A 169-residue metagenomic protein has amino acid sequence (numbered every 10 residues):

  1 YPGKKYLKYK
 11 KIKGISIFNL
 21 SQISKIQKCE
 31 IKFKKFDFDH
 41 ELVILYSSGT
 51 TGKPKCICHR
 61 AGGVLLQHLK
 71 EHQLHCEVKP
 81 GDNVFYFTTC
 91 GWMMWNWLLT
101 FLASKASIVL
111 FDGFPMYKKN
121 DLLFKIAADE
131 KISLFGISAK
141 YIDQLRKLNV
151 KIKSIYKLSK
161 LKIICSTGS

Functional and structural regions predicted by a protein language model:
G3-L7, T89, D112-M116, E130-S169: Adenylate-forming
I12-Y46, K53, A61-G63, E77-N83 (+1 more regions): Conserved pre-ATP/AMP-binding loop-to-beta segment of ANL
I17, C56-C58, S107-M116, Q144: Short beta-strand->loop structural element characteristic of the AMP-binding/adenylate-forming
K32-K35, C56-G63, F85-T89, F114-D121 (+2 more regions): Alpha-helix capping and helix-loop boundary segments enriched in small/acidic/polar residues
F33-F36, C76, A127, K153-Y156: Structural motif
L45-S48, T88: Active-site beta-alpha turn of Rossmann-fold NAD(P)-dependent dehydrogenases/reductases
L65-N83, M93-S133, L148: Conserved AMP-binding/adenylation subdomain of ANL enzymes
